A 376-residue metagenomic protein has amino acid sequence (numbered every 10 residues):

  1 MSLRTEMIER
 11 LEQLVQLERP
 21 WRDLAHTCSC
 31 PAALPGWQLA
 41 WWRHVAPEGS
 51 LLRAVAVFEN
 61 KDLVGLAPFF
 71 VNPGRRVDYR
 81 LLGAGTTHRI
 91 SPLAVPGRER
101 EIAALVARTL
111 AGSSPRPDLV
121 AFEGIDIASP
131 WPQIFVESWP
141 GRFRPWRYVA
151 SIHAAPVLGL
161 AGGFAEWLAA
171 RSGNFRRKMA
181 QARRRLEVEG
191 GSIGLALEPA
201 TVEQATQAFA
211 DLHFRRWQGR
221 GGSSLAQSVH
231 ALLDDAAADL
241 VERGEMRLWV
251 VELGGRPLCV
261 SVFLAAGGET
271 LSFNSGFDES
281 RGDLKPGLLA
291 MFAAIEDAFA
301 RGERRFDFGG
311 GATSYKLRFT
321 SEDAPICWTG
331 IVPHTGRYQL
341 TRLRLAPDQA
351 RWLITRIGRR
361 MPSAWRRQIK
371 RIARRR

Functional and structural regions predicted by a protein language model:
L3-M7, L11, P132-A165, E303-S363 (+1 more regions): Active-site/acyl-donor-binding loops of N-acyltransferases
L3-Y79, I125-S151, A155, G159-D283: A conserved beta-strand-loop-helix scaffold within acyl/acetyltransferase catalytic domains
W41-R43, I90-A94, I102-L105, A155-L160 (+7 more regions): Low-complexity, flexible helical/coil segments
L51-L52, F58-E59, V71-S151, A265-A324 (+1 more regions): Acyl-donor binding region in acyl/amide transferases
A107, A169-R177, L343-Q349: Short intrinsically disordered coil segments
W167-L168, G222, E279-R281, E296-A298 (+3 more regions): A short, structure-level motif marking secondary-structure boundaries and short turns
R366-R376: Short linear elements at protein peripheries
